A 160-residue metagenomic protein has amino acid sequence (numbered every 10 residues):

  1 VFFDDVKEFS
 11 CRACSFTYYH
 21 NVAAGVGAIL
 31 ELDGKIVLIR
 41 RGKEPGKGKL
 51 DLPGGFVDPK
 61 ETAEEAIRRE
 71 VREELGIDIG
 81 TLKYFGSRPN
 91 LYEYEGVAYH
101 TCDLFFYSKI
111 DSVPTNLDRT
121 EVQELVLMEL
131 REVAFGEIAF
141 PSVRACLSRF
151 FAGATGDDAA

Functional and structural regions predicted by a protein language model:
V1-G27: Acidic, metal-coordinating catalytic segment for phosphate/diphosphate chemistry, firing primarily on the Nudix
V6, N21-G25, E31-D33, P45-K47 (+2 more regions): Short connector loops at helix/strand junctions that flank enzyme active sites, especially segments positioning acidic
E8, I29, P89-L91: Residue-level detector of beta-strand face positions
G27, K35, E124: Conserved beta-strand and immediately adjacent loop positions that scaffold enzyme active sites
L30-E31, L38, S108, L127: Conserved hydrophobic "DFG−1" position in protein kinase catalytic cores
E31-E73: Conserved Nudix-box catalytic region and its N-terminal flanking loop in Nudix hydrolases and closely related
V57-K83, R88-S142: Unchanged
R131-A160: Long C-terminal interaction/binding lobes of large macromolecular proteins
